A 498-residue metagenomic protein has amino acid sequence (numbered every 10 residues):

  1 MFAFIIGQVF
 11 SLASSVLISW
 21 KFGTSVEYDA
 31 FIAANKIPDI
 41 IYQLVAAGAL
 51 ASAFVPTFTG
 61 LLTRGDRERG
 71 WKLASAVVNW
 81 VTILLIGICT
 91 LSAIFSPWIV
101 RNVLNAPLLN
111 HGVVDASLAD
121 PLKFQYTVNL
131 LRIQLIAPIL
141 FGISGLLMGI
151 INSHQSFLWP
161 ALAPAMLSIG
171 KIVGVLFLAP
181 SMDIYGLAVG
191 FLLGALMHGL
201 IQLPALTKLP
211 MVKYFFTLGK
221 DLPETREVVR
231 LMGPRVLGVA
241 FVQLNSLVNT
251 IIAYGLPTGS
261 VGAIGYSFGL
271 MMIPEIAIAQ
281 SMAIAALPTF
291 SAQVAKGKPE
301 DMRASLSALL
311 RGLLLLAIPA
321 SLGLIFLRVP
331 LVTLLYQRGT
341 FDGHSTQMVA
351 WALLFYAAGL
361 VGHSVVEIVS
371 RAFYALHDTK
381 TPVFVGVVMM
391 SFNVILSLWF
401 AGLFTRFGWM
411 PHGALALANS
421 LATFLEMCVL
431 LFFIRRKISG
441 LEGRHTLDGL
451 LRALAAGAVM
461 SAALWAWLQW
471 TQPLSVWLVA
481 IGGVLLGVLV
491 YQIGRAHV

Functional and structural regions predicted by a protein language model:
M1-H497: Membrane-embedded alpha-helical bundles of multi-pass transporters/translocases, especially carrier/permease families
